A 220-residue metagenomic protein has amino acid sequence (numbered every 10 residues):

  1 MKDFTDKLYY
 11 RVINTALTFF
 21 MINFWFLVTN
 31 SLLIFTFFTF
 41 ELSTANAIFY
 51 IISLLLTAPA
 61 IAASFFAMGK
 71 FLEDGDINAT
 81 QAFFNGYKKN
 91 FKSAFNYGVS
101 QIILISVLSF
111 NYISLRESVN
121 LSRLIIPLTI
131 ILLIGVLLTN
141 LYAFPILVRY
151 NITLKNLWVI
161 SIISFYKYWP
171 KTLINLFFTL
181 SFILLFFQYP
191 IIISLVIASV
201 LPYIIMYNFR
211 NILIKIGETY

Functional and structural regions predicted by a protein language model:
M1-R116, N120-I125, T139-L141, P145-Y220: Helix-coil boundary and N-terminal low-complexity module in membrane systems
P127-I134: Small-residue-enriched core segments of transmembrane alpha-helices in multipass membrane transport and channel
